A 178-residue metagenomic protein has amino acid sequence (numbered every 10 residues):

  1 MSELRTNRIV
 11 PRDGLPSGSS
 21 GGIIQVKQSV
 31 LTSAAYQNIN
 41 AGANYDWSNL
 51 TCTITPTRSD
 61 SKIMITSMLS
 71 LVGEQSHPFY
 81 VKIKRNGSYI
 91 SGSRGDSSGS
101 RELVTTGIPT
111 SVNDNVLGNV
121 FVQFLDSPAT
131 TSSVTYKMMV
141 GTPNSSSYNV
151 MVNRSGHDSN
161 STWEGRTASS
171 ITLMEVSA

Functional and structural regions predicted by a protein language model:
E3-Y36: Glycine-rich, low-complexity segments
V30, N38-A41, T55-K62, T66-S133 (+1 more regions): Terminal beta-strand-rich extracellular "head" domains that mediate receptor/glycan or other ligand binding
A43-T51: A short beta-strand-loop element at or near the start of a globular domain
